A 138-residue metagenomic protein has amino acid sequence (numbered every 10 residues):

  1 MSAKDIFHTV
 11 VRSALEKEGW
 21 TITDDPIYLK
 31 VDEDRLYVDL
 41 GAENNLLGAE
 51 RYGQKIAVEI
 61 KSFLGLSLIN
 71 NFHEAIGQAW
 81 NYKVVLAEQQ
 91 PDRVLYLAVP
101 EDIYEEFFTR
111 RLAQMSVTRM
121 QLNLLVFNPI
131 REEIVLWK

Functional and structural regions predicted by a protein language model:
A3-H8, R12, W20: Nuclease catalytic cores
H8-V10, K30-V31, A42, Q54-S62 (+3 more regions): Basic, low-complexity intrinsically disordered segments
G19-T21, L122: Short aromatic/hydrophobic-glycine micro-motifs
T21-I56, N71: Active-site metal-binding core of divalent-cation-utilizing nuclease and nuclease-like domains
I56, I60-N81, V85-L86: Mg2+/Mn2+-dependent nuclease catalytic core
F72, V84-V117, F127-P129: Nucleic-acid nuclease catalytic cores
T118-W137: Charged, structured surface patches that assemble and position nucleic-acid processing machinery
